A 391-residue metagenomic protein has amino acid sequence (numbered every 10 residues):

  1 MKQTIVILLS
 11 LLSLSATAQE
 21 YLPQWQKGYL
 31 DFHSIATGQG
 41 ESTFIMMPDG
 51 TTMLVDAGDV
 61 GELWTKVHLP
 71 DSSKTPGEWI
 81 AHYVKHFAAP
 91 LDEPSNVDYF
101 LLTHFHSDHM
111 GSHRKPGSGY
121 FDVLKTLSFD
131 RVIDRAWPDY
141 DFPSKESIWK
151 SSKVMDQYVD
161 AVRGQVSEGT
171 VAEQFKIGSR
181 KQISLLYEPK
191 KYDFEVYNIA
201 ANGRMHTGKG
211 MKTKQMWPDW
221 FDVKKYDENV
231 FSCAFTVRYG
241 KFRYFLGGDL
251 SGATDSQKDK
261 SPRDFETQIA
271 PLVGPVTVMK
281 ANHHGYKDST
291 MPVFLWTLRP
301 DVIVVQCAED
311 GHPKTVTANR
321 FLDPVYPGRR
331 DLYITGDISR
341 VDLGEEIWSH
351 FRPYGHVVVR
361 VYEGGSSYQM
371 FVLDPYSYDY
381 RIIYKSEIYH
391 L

Functional and structural regions predicted by a protein language model:
T4-L14: Sec-dependent N-terminal signal peptides
E20-D31, T37, Y83-H86, D92-Y99 (+3 more regions): Flexible, acidic/histidine-containing loops and adjacent segments that form or flank the divalent-metal
W25, G50-F100, K115-D122, A253-L272: Pre-active-site segment of Zn-dependent metallo-hydrolases
F32-H33, M53-V55, L101, Y244-L246 (+1 more regions): Residue-level marker for buried hydrophobic side chains located in beta-strands that build the well-ordered beta-sheet
E41-I45, M53-V55, G61-K66, M205-G210 (+2 more regions): Short, solvent-exposed loop/turn elements at domain surfaces
V60-E62, H106-M110, D139-Y140, M205 (+3 more regions): Short acidic, S/G/P-rich loop/turn micro-motifs used as interaction or catalytic elements
V97-D108, M279-H283: Metallo-beta-lactamase
K258, R263-V358: Long, structured stretches of catalytic cores involved in phosphate-ester chemistry, encompassing
